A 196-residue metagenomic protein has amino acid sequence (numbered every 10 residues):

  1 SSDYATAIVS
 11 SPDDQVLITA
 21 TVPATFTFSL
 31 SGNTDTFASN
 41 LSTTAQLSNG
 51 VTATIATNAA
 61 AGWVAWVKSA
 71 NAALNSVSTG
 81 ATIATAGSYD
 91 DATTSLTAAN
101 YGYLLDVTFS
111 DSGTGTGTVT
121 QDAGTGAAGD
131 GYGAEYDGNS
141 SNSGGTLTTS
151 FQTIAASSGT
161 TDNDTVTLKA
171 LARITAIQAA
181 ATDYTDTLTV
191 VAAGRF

Functional and structural regions predicted by a protein language model:
D3, A7-F196: Signature of Gram-negative chaperone-usher
